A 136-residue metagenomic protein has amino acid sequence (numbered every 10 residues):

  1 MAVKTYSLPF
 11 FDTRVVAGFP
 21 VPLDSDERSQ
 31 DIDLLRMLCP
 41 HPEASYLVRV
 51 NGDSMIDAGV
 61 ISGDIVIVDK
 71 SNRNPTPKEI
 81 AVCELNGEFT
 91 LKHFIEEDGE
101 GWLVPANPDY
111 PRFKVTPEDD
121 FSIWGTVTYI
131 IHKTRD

Functional and structural regions predicted by a protein language model:
M1-I56, E88-F89, E96-G101, P111-R112 (+2 more regions): Short, positionally conserved secondary-structure boundary motifs
S54, S71-P75, G87: Short, charged beta-turn/beta-strand-edge "cap" motif at the junction between a beta-strand and an adjacent loop
G59-I61, N74-P75: Short, well-ordered loop/turn sites that connect or cap secondary structure elements
G63-D64, E79: Structural motif
I67-V68, V82: Hydrophobic beta-strand signal
P75-A81: Short coil-to-beta transition motif at edge beta-strands of beta-rich domains
P108-E118: Low-complexity, intrinsically disordered Gly/Pro/Thr-rich segments
